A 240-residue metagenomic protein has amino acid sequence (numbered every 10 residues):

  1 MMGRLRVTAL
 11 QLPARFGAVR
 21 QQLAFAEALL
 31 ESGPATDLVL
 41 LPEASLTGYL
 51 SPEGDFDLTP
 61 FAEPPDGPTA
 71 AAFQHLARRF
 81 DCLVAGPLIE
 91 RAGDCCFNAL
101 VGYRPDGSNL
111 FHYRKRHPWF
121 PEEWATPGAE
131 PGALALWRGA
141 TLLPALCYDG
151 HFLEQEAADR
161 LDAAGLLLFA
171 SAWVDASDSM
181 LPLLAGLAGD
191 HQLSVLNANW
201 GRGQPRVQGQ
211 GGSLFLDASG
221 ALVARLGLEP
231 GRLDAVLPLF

Functional and structural regions predicted by a protein language model:
M2-A9: Extreme N-terminal starter segment of soluble prokaryotic enzymes
R4, L38-T47, A163-D175: Short acidic, glycine-rich surface-loop motifs adjacent to enzyme active sites
L5, N98, L142, G211 (+1 more regions): Change "...and in nucleic-acid phosphodiester-cleaving endonucleases..." to "...and in nucleic-acid processing enzymes
Q11-G17: Short polar catalytic/cofactor-binding loops
V19, A24-P105, S177-L193: Cys-nucleophile CN-hydrolase/nitrilase-fold catalytic domain and related Cys-dependent amidase chemistry that acts on
P68-L83, H151-G231: CN hydrolase (nitrilase-like) catalytic-core segments centered on the catalytic cysteine and neighboring Lys/Glu
R91-D162, S179-P182, G186, L239: Active-site catalytic loop in hydrolytic enzyme cores
